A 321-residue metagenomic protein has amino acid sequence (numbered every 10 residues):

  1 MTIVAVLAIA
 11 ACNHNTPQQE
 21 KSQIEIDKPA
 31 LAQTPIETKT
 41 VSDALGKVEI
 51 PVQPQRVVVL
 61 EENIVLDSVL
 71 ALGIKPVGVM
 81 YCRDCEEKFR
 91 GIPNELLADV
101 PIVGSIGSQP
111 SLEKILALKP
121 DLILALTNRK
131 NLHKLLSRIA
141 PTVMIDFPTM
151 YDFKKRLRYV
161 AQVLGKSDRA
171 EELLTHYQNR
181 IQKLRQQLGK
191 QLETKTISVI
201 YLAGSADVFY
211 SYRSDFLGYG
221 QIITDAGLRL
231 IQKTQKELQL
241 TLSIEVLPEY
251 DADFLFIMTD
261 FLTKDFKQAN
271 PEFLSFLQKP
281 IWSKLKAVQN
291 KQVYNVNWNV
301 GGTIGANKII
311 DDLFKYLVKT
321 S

Functional and structural regions predicted by a protein language model:
A8-D67, R169-I200, D265, Q292 (+2 more regions): Bacterial Sec-exported substrate-binding components of ABC uptake systems
L45, V103-L112, Q235-S243: Short helix-initiation/N-cap motifs at beta->coil->alpha
E49-P54, E95-V103, D225-E237: A local structural motif
N63-K114, N128: A short, structured surface patch at a secondary-structure boundary
D84-E87, D146-Y159, T194-G220, L262-N270: Extracytoplasmic ligand-binding site segments that recognize negatively charged/polar headgroups
L112, L116-A125, P141, L247 (+1 more regions): Proline-aspartate-enriched helix->loop->beta-strand connector
V208-Q239: Alpha-helical, coiled-coil/dimerization segments enriched in small aliphatic residues
F254-S321: Structured C-terminal subdomain patch of bacterial secreted/periplasmic proteins
